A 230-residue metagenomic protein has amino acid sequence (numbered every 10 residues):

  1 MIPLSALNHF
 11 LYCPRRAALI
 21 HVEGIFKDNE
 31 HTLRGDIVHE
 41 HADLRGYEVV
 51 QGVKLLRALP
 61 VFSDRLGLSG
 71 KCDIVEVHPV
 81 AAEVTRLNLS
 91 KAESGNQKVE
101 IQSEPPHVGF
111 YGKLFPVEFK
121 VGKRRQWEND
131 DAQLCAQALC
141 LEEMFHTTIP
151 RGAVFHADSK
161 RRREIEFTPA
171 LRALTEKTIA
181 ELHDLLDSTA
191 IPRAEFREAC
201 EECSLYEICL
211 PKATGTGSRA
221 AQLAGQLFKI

Functional and structural regions predicted by a protein language model:
M1-L114, T216, L223-I230: Metal-dependent nuclease catalytic cores that hydrolyze phosphodiester bonds in DNA/RNA, characterized by
P3, L11, R15, Q133 (+2 more regions): Alpha-helical structural motif
S5-L11, I20-E23, K27, F62 (+4 more regions): Generic, ordered loop/turn and secondary-structure boundary motif
C13, A190-I230: Cysteine-cluster motifs in flexible loop/terminal segments that predominantly coordinate metals
I37-H41, E48-Q51, E164-R172, S204-G217: Short, charged low-complexity intrinsically disordered segments located at boundaries of structured domains
G70, V77-A92, K98-T189, F196 (+2 more regions): Nucleic-acid nuclease catalytic cores
